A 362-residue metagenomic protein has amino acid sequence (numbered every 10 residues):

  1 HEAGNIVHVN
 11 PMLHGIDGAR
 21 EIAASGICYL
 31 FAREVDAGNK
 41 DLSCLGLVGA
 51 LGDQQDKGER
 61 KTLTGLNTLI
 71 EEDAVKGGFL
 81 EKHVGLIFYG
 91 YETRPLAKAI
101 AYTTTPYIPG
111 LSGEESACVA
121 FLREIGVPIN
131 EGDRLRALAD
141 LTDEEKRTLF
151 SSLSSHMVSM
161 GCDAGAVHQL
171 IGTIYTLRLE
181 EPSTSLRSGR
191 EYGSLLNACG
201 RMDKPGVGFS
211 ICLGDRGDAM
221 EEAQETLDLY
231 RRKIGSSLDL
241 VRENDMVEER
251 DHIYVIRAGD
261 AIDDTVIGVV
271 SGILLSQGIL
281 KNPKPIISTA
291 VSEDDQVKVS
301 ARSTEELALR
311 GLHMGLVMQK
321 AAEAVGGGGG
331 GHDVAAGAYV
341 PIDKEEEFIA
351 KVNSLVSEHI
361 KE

Functional and structural regions predicted by a protein language model:
H1-L195, C199-E362: Replace "Mg2+/Mn2+-dependent" with "divalent metal-dependent
